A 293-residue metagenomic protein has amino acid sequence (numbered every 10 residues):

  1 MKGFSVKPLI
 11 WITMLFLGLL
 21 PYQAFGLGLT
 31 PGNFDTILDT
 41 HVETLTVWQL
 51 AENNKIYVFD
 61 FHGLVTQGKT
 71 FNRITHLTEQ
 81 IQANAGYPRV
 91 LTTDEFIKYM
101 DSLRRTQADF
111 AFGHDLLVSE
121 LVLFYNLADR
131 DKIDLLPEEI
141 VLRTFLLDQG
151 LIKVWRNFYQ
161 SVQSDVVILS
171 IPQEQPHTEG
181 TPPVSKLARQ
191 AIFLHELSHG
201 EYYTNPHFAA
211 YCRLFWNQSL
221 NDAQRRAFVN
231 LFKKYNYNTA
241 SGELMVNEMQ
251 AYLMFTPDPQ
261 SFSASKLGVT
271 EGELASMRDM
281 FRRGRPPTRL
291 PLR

Functional and structural regions predicted by a protein language model:
M1-V6: N-terminal secretory signal peptides that target proteins for export/translocation
K7-G26: Classical Sec-dependent N-terminal signal peptides that target proteins to the secretory pathway
A24-S170, P286-R293: A metal-dependent hydrolase signature that marks the N-terminal structural subdomain at the beginning of catalytic folds
S164, Q218-R293: Metalloprotease/metallohydrolase-associated module, dominated by Zn2+-dependent proteases
I171-F193: Short pre-active-site segment immediately N-terminal to the catalytic Zn-binding motif
I171-Q175, S198, P206, D258: Short, flexible loop/turn elements at secondary-structure junctions
L187, T204-L231: Post-HEXXH active-site segment of zinc metalloproteases
A191-T204: Active-site recognition of the HExxH zinc-binding catalytic motif
